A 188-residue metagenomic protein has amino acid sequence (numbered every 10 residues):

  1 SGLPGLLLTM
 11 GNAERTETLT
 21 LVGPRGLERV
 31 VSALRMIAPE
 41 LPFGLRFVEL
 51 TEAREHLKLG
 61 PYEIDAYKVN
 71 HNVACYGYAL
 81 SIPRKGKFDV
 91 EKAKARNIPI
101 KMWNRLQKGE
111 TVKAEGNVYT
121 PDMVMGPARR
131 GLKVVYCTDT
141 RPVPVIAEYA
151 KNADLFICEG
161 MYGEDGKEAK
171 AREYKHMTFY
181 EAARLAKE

Functional and structural regions predicted by a protein language model:
S1-V22, F47-T51: Active-site metal-binding motif and surrounding structural segment of the metallo-beta-lactamase
G2, R29-V30, V145: Phosphate- and divalent-cation-binding pockets in alpha/beta enzyme and binding domains that engage nucleotide-derived
G5-L8, N12, A33-M36, R184: Short, well-ordered alpha-helices that flank and scaffold nucleotide-derived cofactor binding pockets
G11-E14, P39, V69: Short, charge-rich binding segments
T16-T18, P42-G44, P61: A generic structural signal for alpha->beta connector loops
L27-V31, D165: Short, charged/polar "capping" segments at the starts of alpha-helices and the immediately preceding loops
I37-L50: A glycine-rich helix N-cap at a beta->alpha junction
T51-E188: Metal-dependent phosphodiesterase/nuclease catalytic metal-binding core
